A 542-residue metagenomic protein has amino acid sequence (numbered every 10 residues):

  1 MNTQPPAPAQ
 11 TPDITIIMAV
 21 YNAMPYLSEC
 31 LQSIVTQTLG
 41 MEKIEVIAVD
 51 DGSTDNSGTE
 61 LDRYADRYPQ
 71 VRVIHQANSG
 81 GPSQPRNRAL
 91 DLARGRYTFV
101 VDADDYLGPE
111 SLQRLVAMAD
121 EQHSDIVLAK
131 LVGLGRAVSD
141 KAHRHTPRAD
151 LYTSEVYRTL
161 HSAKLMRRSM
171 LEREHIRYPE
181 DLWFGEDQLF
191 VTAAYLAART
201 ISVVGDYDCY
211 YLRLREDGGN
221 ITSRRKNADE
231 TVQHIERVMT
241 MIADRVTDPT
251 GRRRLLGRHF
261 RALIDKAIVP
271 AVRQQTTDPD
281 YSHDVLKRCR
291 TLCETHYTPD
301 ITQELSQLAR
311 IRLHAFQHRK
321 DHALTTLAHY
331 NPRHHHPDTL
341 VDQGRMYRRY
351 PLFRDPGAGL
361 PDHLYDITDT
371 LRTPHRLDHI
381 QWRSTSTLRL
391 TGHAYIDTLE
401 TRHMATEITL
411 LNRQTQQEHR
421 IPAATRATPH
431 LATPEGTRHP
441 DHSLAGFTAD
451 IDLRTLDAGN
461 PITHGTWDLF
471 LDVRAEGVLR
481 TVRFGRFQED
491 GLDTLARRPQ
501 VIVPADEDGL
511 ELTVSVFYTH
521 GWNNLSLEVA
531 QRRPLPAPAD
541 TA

Functional and structural regions predicted by a protein language model:
M1-Q233, A542: Nucleotide-sugar donor-binding/catalytic module of glycosyltransferases that assemble extracellular/cell-envelope
N2, P270-A542: Basic, ligand-binding patches in group-transfer machinery, especially extracytoplasmic/periplasmic segments
I34, T38, A65, V238-V246 (+3 more regions): Hydrophobic, Leu/Ile/Phe/Ala-enriched alpha-helical segments that form helix-helix packing faces
Y68, Y97-F99, Y106, Y157 (+13 more regions): Phenylalanine-focused residue identity feature
L165-M166, H259-I268: Solvent-exposed aromatic/hydrophobic patches embedded in short alpha-helical segments
D208-R215, I221-T250, L263, A267 (+1 more regions): Catalytic core of nucleotide-sugar-dependent glycosyltransferases
P249-R258: All-alpha amphipathic helical-bundle segments outside canonical DNA-binding/catalytic cores that form hydrophobic
